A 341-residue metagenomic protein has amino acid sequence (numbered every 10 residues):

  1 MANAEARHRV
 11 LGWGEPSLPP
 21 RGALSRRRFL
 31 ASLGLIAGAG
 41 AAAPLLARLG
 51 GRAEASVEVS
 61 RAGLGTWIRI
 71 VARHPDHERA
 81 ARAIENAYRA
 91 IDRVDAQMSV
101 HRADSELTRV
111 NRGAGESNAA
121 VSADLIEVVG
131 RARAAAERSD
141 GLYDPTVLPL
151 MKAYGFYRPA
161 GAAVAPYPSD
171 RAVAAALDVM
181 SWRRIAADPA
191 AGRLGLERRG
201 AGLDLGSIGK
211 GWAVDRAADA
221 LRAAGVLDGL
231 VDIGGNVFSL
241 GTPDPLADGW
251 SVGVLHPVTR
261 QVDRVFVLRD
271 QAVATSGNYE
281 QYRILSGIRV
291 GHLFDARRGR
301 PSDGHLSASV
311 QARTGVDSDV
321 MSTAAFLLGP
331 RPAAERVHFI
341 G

Functional and structural regions predicted by a protein language model:
A2-G341: Mature catalytic core of soluble alpha/beta enzymes
